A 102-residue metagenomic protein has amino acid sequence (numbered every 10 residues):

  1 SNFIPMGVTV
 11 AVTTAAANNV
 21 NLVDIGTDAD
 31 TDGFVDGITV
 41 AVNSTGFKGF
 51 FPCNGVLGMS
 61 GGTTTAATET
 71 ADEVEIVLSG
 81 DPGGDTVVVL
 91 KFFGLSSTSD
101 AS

Functional and structural regions predicted by a protein language model:
S1-S102: Surface-exposed, low-hydrophobicity beta-strand/loop segments enriched in small/polar/acidic residues
